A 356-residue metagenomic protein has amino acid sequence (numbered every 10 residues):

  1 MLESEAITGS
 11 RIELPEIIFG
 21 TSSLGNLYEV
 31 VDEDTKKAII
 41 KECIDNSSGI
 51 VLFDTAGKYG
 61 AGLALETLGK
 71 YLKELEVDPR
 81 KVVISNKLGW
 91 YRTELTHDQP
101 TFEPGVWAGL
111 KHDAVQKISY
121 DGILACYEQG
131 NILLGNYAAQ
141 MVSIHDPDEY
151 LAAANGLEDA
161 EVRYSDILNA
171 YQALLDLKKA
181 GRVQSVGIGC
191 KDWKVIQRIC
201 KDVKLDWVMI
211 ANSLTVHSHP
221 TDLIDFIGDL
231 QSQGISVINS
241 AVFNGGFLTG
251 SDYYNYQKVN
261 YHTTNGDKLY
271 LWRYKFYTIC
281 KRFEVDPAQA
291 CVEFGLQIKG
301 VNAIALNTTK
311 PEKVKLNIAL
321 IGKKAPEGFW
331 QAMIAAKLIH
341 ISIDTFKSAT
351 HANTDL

Functional and structural regions predicted by a protein language model:
M1-P100: N-terminal binding-site loop/beta-alpha segment at the start of enzyme catalytic domains that lines or forms
E13, S47-L52, D78, L133-A138 (+4 more regions): Short loop/turn motifs at secondary-structure junctions
G20-S22, G49, V106-K111, Y150-A152: Short glycine/proline-rich turn/loop motifs
S22-D34, A108-L124: Active-site mouth loops of central-metabolism enzymes
T35, E128, Q140, I144-L356: Beta/alpha (TIM)-barrel catalytic core signal, keyed to glycine-rich beta->alpha loops juxtaposed to Asp/Glu that bind
L95-V106, S251-Y256: Short, flexible, mixed-charge acidic loops at enzyme active sites
E103-K111, L157-A160: A solvent-exposed, charged loop/short amphipathic helix patch at secondary-structure junctions
Q116-A138: An active-site-proximal structural segment forming one wall of the substrate-binding cleft that immediately precedes
